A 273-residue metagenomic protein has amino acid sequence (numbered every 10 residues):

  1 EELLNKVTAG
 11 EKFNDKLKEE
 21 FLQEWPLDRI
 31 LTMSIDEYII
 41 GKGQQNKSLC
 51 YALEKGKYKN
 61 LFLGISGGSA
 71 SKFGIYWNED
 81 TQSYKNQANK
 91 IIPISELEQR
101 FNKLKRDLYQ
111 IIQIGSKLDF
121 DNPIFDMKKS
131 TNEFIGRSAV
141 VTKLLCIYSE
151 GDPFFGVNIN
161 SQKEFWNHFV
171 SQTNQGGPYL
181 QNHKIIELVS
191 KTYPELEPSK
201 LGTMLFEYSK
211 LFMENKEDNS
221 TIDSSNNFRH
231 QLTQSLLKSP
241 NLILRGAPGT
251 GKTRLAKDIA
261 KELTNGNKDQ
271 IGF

Functional and structural regions predicted by a protein language model:
E1-G136, E150-I222: An N-terminal alpha-helical hairpin/helix-loop-helix interaction module that forms a charged, gly/pro-flexible surface
L145-P153, W166-N174, P240, G249 (+1 more regions): Hydrophobic/aromatic-lined pockets within catalytic cores
D218-F273: AAA+ P-loop NTPase catalytic core and its hallmark functional loops
